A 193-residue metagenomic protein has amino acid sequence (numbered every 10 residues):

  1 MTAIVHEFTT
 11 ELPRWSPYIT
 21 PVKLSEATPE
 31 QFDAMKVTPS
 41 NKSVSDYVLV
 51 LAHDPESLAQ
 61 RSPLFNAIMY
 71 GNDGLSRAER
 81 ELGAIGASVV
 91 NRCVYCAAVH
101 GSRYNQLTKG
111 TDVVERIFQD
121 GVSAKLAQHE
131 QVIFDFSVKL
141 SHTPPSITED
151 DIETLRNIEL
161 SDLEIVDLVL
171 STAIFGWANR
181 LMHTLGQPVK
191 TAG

Functional and structural regions predicted by a protein language model:
M1-G193: Hydrophobic alpha-helical segments
